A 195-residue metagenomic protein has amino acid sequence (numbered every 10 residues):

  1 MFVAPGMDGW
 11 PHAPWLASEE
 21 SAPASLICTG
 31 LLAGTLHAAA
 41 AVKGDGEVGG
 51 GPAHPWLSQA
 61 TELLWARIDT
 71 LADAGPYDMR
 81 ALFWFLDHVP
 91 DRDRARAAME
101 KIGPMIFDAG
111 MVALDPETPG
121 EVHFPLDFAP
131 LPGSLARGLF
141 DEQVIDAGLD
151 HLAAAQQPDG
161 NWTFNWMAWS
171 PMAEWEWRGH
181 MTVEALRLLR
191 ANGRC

Functional and structural regions predicted by a protein language model:
M1-C195: Preference for long, amphipathic alpha-helical scaffolds in soluble/luminal domains and all-alpha bundles
